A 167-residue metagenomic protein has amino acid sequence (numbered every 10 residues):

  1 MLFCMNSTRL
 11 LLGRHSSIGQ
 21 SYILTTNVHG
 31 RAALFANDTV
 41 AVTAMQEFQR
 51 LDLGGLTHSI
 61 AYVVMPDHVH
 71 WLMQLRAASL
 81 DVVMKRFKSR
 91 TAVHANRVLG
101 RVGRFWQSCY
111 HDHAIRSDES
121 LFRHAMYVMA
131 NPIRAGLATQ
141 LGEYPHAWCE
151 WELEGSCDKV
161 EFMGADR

Functional and structural regions predicted by a protein language model:
M1-R167: Short catalytic/metal-binding and nucleic-acid-binding patches
